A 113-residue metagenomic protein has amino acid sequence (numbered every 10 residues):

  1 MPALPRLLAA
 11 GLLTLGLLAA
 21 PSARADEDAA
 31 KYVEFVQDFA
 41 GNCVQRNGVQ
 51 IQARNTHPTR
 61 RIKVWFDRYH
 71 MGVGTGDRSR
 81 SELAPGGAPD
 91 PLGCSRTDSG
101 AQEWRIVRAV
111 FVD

Functional and structural regions predicted by a protein language model:
A9-L18: Bacterial N-terminal signal peptides
A20-S22: N-terminal signal peptide c-region/cleavage motif recognized by signal peptidases
A25-C43: Short N-terminal segments immediately surrounding and downstream of signal-peptide cleavage
V44-I51: Short, solvent-exposed loop/turn segments enriched in Ser/Thr/Gly
A53-T59: Asparagine-centered strand-capping/turn motif at beta-strand->loop junctions
T59-G74: Short acidic, flexible loop segments centered on an aromatic residue
M71-Q102: Intrinsically disordered, low-complexity Pro/Gly/Ser/Thr-rich segments with frequent PxxP/GP/PP motifs and embedded
T97-D113: Short, surface-exposed ligand- or partner-binding patches at beta-edge/loop junctions that are enriched in aromatics
